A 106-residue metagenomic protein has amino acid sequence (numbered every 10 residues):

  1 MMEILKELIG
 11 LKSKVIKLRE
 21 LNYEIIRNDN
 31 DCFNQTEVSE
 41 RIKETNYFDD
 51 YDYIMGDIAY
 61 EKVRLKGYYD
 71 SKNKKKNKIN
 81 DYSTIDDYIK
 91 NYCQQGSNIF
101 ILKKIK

Functional and structural regions predicted by a protein language model:
M1-Y60, S97, I101-K106: Polybasic/polar functional segments that serve as interface/processing modules
E3-E7, I16, G67-Y68, I79 (+1 more regions): Charged, low-complexity intrinsically disordered segments
N30, Y68-K75: A short interface-forming secondary-structure element
I42, N46-F48, G67-Y69, D86-I89 (+2 more regions): Amphipathic alpha-helical interface segments used for dimerization/assembly
G56-S71: Short, structured protein-protein interaction patches enriched in aromatics and acidic/basic residues, typified by
K74-K106: Helix-rich interaction surfaces within compact, conserved domain-sized segments that mediate assembly or partner
